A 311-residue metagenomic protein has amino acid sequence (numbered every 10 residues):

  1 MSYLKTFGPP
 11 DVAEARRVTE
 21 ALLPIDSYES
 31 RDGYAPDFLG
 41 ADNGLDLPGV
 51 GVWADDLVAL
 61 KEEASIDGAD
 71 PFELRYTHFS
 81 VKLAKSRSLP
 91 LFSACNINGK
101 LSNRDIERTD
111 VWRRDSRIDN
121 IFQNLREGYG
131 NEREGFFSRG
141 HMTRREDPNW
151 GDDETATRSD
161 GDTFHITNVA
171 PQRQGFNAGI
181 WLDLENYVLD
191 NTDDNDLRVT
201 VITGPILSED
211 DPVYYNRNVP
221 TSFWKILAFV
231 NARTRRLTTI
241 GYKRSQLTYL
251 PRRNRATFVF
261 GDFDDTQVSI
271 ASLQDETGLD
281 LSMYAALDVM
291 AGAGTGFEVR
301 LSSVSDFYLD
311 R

Functional and structural regions predicted by a protein language model:
M1-R311: Domain-level detector for secreted/extracellular nuclease and nuclease-toxin modules, and for the ENPP-like C-terminal
